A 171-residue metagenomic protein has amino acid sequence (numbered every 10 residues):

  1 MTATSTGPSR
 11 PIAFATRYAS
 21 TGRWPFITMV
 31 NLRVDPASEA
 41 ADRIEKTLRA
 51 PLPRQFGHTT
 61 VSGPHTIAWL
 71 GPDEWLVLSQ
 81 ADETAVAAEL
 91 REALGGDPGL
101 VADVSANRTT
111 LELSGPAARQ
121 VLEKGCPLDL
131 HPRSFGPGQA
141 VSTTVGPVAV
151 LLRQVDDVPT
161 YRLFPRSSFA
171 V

Functional and structural regions predicted by a protein language model:
M1-V171: Basic, glycine/lysine-rich polyanion-binding surfaces/domains
